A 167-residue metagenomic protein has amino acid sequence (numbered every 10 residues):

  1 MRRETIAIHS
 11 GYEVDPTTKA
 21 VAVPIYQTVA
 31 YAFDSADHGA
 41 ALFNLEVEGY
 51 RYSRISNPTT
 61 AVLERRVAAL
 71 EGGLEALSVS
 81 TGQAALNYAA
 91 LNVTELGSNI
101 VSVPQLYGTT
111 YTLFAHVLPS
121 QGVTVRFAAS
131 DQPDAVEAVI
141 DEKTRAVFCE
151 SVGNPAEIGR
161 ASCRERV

Functional and structural regions predicted by a protein language model:
M1-V47, I55: N-terminal glycine-rich, Lys/His-bearing helix-loop that initiates the first secondary-structure elements of many
K19, V67, A85, I100 (+2 more regions): Buried hydrophobic positions in well-ordered alpha/beta secondary-structure cores of metabolic enzymes
A30, S35-N87, T109-V117: Conserved N-terminal alpha-helix of the aminotransferase class I/II PLP-enzyme fold
N92-T110, A128-A129: Conserved PLP-anchoring active-site segment centered on the Schiff-base-forming lysine
E95, I140-V147: Short acidic/histidine-rich motifs immediately flanking catalytic phosphotransfer sites in two-component signaling
Y107-G108, P133-A135, V152-E157: Short, small-residue-enriched loops and turns at beta-alpha junctions that line or gate enzyme active sites
H116-V117, Q121-Q132: A glycine-rich helix N-cap at a beta->alpha junction
I158-V167: Residue-level detector of conserved catalytic or cofactor/ligand-binding positions in enzyme active sites
